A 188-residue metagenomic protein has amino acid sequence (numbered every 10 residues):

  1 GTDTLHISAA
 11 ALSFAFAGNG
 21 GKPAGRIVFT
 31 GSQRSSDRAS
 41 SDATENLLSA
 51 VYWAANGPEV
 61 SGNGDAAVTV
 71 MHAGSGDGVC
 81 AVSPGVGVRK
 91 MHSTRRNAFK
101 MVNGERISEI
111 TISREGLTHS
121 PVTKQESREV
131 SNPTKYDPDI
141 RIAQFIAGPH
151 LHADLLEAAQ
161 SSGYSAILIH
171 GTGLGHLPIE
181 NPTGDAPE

Functional and structural regions predicted by a protein language model:
G1, V28-G31, D65-A73, I146 (+1 more regions): Short beta-strand segments
G1-A24, P178-P187: Short Gly/Thr/Asp-enriched flexible loops that form oxyanion-binding sites at enzyme active sites
D3, I7, S41-E45, S49 (+6 more regions): Conserved active-site and cofactor/substrate-binding residues in soluble primary-metabolism enzymes
A15-N19, W53-V60, I110-S113, S162 (+1 more regions): Change "in soluble alpha/beta enzymes" to "in soluble alpha/beta proteins
G18-R34, A39-S40: Extracytoplasmic ligand/sensor domains, especially the bilobed periplasmic-binding protein
G21-I27, S61-A66, G78, D139-R141 (+1 more regions): Short coil/turn connectors at secondary-structure junctions
Q33-I112: Internal gly/pro-rich beta-alpha loop/helix module that stabilizes soluble enzyme cofactors or their anionic handles
A81-L174, I179-E180: Accessory alpha-helical/coil subdomains and C-terminal extensions that flank or cap enzyme catalytic cores
